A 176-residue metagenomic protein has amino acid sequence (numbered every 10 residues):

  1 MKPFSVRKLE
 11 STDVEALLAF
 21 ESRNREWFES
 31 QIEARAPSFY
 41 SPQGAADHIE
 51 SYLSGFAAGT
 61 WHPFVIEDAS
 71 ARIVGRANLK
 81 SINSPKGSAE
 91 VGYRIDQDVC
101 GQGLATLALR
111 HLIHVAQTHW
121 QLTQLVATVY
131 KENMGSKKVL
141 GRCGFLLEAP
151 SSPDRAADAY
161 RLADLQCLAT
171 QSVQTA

Functional and structural regions predicted by a protein language model:
M1-A16, F20-W27, P63-A176: Acyl-donor (CoA/ACP) binding surface of acyl/acetyltransferases
E29-E50: Conserved GNAT-fold acetyl-CoA-binding loop/helix
P37-F39, E50-V65: A short helix-loop-beta-strand connector motif used in the catalytic cores of GNAT acetyltransferases and, in some
A46, E50-S54, D96, Q117: Solvent-exposed, non-membrane alpha-helical residues enriched in polar/charged side chains
